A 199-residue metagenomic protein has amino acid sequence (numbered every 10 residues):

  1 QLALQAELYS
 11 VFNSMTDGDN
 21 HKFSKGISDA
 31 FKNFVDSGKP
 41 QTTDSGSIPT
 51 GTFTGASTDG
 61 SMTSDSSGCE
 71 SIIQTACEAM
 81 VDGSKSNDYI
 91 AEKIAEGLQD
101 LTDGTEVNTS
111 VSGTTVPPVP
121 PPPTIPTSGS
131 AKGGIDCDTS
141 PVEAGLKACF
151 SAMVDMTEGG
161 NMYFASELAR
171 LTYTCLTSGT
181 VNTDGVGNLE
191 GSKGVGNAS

Functional and structural regions predicted by a protein language model:
Q1-S199: Extracellular "spike/adhesin" assembly and maturation modules and analogous cytosolic coiled-coil scaffolds
